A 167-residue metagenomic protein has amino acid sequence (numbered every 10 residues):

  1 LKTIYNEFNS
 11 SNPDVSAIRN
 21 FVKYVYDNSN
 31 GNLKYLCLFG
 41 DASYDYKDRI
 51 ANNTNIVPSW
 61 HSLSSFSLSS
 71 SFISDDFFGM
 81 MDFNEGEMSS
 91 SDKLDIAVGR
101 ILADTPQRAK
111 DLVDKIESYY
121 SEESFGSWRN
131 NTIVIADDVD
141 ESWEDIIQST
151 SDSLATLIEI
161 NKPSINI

Functional and structural regions predicted by a protein language model:
L1-I167: Cysteine-dependent hydrolase recognition
